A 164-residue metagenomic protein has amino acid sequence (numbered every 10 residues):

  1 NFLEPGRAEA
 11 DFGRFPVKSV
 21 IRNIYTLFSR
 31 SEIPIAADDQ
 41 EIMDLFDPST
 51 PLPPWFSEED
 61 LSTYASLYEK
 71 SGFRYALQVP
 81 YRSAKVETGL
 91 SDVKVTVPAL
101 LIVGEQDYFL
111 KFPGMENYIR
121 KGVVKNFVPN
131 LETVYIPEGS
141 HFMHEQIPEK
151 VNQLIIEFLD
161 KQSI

Functional and structural regions predicted by a protein language model:
N1-L131: Flexible "cap/lid" subdomain of the alpha/beta-hydrolase fold that forms the substrate-access gate
F127-I164: Catalytic active-site module of serine/aspartate enzymes centered on a nucleophile-bearing elbow/loop
